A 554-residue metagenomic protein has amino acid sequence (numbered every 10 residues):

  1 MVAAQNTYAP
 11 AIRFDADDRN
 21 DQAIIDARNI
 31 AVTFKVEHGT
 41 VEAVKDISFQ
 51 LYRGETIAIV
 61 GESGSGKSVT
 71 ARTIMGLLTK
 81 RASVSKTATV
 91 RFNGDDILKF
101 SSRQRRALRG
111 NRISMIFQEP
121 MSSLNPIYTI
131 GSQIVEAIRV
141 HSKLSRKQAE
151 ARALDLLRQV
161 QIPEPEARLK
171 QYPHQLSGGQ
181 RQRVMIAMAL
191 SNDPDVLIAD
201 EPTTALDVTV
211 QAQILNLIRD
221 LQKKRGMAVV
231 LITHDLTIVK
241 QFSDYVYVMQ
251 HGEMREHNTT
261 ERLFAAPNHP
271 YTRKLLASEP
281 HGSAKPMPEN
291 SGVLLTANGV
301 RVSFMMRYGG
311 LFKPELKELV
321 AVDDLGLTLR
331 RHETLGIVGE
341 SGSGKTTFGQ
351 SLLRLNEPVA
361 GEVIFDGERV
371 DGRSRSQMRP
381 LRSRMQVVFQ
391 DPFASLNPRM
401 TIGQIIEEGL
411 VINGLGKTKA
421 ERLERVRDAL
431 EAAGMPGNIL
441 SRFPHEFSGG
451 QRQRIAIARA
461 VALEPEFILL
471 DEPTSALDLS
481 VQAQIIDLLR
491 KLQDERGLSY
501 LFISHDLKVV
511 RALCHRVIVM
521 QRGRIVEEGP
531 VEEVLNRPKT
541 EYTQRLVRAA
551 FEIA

Functional and structural regions predicted by a protein language model:
S85-D96, G361-V370, L381: Conserved ABC transporter NBD signature motif
D96, Q148-A167, R369, A420-N438 (+1 more regions): Conserved ABC ATPase "signature" region
Q171-L176, Q180, F443-F447, Q451: Conserved ABC ATPase signature
D193, E464: Conserved catalytic motifs of ABC-family nucleotide-binding domains
V239-Q241, V510-A512: A short, surface-exposed alpha-helical micro-motif characterized by mixed small hydrophobic and charged/polar residues
M254-N258, A266, E528-G529, R537: ABC ATPase "signature
